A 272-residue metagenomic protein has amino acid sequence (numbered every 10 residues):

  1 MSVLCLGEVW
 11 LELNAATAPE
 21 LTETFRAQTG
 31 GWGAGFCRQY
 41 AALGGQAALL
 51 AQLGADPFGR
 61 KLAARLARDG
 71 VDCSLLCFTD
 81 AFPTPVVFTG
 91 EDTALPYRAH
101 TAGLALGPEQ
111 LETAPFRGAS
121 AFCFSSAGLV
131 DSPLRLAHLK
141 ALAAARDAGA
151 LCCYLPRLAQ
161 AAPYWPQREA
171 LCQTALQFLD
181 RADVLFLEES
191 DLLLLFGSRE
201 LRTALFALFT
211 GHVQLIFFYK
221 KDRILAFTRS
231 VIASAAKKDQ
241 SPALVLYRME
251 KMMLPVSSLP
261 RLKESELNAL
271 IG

Functional and structural regions predicted by a protein language model:
M1-V71, S265-G272: Glycine-rich phosphate/adenosyl-contacting loop at the front of the ribokinase-like
L21-G30, L205, S230-K237: Short pre-catalytic strand/loop immediately N-terminal to key active-site residues, enriched for Gly-Thr
F36-A47, T89-E91, Y247-M253: Alpha-helix C-terminal capping segments
Q46-S126: Conserved N-terminal subdomain of the carbohydrate kinase-like
A137-A148, Q173-R181: Catalytic-core regions built around general acid/base machinery
A145-L151, G211-I216: A short helix->loop->beta-strand "cap" motif at the edges of active sites that frequently abuts
A162-T228, L267: Conserved phosphate/ATP/ADP-binding segment of small-molecule kinases
G211-L215, S230-G272: Conserved post-catalytic alpha-helical subdomain immediately downstream of the catalytic base and nucleotide-binding
